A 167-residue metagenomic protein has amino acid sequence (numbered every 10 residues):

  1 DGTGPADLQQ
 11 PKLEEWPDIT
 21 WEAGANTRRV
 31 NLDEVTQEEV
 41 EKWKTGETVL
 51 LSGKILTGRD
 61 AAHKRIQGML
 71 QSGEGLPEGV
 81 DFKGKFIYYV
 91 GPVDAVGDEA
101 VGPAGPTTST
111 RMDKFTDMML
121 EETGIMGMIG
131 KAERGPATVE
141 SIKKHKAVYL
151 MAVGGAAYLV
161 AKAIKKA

Functional and structural regions predicted by a protein language model:
D1-P17, K162-A167: C-terminal binding/interaction regions
E15-T20, E121: Non-transmembrane, aqueous-exposed alpha-helical and coiled segments at domain scale
A25-V35: Short, structured beta-strand/loop micro-motifs enriched in basic residues and often containing a Trp
N26, E47, G84-F86: A generic structural signal for short beta-strands and their flanking turns/coil linkers
R29-N31, L50, I87-Y89: Structured core elements
V40-K44, V49: Short, well-ordered loop/turn sites that connect or cap secondary structure elements
T48, K54-G58: Short, charged beta-turn/beta-strand-edge "cap" motif at the junction between a beta-strand and an adjacent loop
T57-A167: Feature captures the catalytic cores and cofactor-binding loops of soluble hydro-lyases/lyases that act on carboxylate
